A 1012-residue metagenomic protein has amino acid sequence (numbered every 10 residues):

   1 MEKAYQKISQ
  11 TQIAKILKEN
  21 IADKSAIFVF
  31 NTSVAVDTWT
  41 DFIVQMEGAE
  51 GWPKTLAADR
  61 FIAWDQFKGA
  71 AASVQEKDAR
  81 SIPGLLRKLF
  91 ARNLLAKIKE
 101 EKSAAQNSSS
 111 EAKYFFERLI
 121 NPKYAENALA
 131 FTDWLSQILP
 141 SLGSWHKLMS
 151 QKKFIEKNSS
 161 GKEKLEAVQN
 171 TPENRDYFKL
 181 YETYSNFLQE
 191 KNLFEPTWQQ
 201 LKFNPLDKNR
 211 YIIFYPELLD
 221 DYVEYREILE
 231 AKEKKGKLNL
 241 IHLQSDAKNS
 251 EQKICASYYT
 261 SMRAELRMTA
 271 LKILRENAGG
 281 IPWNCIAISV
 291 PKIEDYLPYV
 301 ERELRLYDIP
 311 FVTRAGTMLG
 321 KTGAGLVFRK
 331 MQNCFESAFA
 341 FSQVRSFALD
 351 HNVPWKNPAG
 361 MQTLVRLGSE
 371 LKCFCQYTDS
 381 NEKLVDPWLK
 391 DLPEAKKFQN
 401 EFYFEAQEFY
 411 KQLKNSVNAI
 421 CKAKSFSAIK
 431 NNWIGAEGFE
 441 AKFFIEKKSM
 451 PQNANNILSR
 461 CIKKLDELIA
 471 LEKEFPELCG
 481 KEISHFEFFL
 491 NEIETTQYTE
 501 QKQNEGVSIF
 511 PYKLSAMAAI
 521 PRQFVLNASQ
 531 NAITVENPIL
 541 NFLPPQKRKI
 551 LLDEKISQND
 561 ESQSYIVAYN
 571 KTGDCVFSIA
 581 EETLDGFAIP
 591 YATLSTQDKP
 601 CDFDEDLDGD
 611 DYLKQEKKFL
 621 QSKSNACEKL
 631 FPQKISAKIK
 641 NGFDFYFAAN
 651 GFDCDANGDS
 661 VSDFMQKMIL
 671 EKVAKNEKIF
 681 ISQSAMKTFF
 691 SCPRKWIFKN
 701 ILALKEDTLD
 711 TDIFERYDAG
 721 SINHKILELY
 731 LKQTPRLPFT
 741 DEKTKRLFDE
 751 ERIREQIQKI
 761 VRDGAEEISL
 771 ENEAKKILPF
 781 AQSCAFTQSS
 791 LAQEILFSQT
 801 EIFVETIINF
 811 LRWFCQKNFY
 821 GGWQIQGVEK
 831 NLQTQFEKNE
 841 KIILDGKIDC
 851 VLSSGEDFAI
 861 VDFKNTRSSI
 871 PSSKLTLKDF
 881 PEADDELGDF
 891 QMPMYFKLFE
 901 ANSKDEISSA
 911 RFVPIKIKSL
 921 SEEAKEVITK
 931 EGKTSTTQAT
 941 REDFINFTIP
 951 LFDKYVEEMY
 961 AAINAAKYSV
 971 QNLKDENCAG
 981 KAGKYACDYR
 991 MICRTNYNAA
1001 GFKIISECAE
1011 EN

Functional and structural regions predicted by a protein language model:
M1-A58, D207-A338, A518-A519, N831: Conserved motor-region signature of P-loop NTPase helicases/translocases
T32, R60-A63, Y211-L219, K292 (+7 more regions): Conserved helicase core region in the C-terminal RecA-like lobe
S33-K208, V223, Q362-K397, F404 (+1 more regions): Basic/charged alpha-beta structural segments of nucleotide/phosphate-handling enzymes
L165, T183-S185, K208-I212, W388-Y512 (+3 more regions): Accessory C-terminal helicase-associated subdomains
R329, N333-I434, K571, V576-F680 (+2 more regions): Polynucleotide-recognition surfaces of large bacterial nucleic-acid defense/processing enzymes
E437-K448, A454, F510-A568: Conserved helicase C-terminal RecA-like lobe
D553-F603, K638, Y895, E958-Y989: C-terminal accessory regions
Q633-N1012: RecB-family 4Fe-4S metal-dependent nuclease core
